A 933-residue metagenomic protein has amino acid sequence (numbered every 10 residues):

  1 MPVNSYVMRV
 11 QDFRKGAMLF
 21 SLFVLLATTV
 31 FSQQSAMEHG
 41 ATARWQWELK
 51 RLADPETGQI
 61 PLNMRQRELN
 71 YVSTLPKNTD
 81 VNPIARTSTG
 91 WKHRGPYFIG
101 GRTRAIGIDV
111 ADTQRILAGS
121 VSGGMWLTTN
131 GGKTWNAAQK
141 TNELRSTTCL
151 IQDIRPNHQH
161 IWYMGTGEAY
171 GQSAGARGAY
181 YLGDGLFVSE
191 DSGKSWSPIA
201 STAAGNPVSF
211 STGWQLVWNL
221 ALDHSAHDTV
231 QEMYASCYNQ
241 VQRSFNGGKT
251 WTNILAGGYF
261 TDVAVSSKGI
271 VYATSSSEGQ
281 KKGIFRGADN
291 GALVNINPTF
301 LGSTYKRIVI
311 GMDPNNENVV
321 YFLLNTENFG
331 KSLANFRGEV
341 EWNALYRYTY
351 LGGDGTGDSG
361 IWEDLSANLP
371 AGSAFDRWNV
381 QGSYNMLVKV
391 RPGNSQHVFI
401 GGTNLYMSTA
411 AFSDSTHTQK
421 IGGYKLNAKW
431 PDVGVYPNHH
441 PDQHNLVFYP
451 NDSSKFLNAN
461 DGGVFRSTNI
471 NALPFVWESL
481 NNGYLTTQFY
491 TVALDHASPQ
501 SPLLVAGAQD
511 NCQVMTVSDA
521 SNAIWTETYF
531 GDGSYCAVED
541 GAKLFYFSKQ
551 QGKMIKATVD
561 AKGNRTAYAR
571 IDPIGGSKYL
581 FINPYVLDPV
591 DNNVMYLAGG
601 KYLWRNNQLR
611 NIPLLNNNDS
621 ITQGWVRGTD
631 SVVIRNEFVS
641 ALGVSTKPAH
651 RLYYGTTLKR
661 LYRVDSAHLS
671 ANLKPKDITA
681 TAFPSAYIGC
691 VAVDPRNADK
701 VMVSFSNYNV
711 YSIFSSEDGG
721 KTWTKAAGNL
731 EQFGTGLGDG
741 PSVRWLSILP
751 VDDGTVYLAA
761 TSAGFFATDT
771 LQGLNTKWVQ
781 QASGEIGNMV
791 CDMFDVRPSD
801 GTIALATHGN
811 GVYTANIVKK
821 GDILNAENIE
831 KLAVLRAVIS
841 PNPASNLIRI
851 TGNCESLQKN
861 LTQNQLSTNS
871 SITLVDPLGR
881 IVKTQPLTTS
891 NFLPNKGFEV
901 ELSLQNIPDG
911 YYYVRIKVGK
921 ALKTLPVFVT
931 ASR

Functional and structural regions predicted by a protein language model:
M1-S35, T128, A826-E827, L922 (+1 more regions): Bacterial Sec-dependent N-terminal signal peptides
M1-V3, F31, E830-S840, A844-R933: C-terminal outer-membrane/trafficking sorting elements
S5-M8, R243, D800, N853: The N-terminal extracellular segments of secreted preproproteins, especially immediately downstream of signal
Q34-K819: Beta-propeller blade termini and top-face loops
D354-G357, I612-T622, N775, A826-I829 (+3 more regions): Acidic Ser/Thr/Pro-rich low-complexity disordered segments that often serve as glycosylated linkers/stalks around
G357, G821-I823, S932-R933: Low-complexity, Pro/Ser/Thr- and charge-rich linker/hinge segments at domain boundaries
I817-A833: Low-complexity, Pro/Thr/Ser/Gly/Ala-rich linker/spacer regions in secreted, extracellular modular proteins
